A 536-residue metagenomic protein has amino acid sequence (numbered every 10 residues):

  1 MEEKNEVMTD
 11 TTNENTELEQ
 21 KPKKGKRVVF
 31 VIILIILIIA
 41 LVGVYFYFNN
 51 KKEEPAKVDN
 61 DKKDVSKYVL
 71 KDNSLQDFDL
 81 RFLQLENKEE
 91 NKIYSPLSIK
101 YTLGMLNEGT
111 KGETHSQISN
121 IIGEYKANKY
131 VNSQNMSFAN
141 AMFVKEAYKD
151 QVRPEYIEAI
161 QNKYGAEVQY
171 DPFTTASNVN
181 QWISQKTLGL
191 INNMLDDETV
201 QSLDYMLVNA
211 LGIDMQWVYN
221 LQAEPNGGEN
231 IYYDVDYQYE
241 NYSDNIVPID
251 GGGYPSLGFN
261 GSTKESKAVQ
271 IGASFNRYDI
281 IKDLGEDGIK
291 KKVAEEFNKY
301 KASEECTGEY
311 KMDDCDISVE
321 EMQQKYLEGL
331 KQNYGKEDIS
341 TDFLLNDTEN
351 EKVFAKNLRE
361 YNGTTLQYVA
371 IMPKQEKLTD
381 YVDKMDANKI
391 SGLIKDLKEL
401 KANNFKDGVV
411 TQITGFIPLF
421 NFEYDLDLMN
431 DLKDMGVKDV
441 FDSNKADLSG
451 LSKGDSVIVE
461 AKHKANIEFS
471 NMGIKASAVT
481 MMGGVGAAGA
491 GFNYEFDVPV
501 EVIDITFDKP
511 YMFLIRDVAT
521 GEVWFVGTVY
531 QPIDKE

Functional and structural regions predicted by a protein language model:
M1-Q20: N-terminal targeting leaders characterized by basic, low-complexity, disordered sequences that direct proteins
E2-K4, K26-F173, Q181: Detector for small/aliphatic-rich hydrophobic stretches
E89-E90, I99, A127-Y381, L400-V498: Non-catalytic, conformational "gating/processing" segments within enzyme and secreted inhibitor domains
D504-K509: Short loop/turn motifs at secondary-structure junctions and domain boundaries
M512-I515: Generic short beta-strand
T520-E522: Residue-level signal for well-ordered, solvent-exposed loop/turn and beta-edge residues enriched in charged/polar side
W524-V526: Channel- or pocket-lining gating/hinge segments that regulate access to a cavity or pore
T528-K535: A short acidic/small-residue loop/turn micro-motif
